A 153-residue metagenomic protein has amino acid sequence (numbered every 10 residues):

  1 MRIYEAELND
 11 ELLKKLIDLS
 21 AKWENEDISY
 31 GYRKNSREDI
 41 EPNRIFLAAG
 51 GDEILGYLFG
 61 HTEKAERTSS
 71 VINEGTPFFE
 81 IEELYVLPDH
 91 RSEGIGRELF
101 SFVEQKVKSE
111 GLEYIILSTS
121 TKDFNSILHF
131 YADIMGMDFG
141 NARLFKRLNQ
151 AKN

Functional and structural regions predicted by a protein language model:
M1-Y32: Short amphipathic alpha-helix that is part of the acyltransferase structural core
E24-G50: Active-site rim helix/loop that mediates acceptor-substrate recognition in acyltransferases
L47, E53-T62, E80, Y85: Conserved beta-strand in the GNAT
L58-E74: A conserved beta-strand-loop-helix scaffold within acyl/acetyltransferase catalytic domains
I72-P88, A142: Conserved acetyl-CoA binding element of GNAT-fold acetyltransferases
V86, S92-Q105: Conserved acetyl-CoA-binding loop-helix of GNAT-fold acetyltransferases
I116-I127, F145-N149: Conserved beta-strand-loop-alpha-helix junction that forms the acyl-donor binding cleft
Y131-A142: Conserved acetyl-CoA-binding loop of GNAT-fold acetyltransferases
